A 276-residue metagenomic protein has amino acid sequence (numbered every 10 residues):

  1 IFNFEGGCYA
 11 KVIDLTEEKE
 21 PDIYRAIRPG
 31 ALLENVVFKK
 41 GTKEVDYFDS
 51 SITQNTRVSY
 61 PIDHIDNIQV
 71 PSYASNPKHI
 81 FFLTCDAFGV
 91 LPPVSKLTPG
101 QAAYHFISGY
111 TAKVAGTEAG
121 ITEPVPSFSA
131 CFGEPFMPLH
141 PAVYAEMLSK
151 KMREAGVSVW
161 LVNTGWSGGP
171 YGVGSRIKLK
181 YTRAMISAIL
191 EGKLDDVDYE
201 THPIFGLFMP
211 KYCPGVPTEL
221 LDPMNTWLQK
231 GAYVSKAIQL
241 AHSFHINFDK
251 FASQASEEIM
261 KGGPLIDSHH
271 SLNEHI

Functional and structural regions predicted by a protein language model:
I1-T226, A232, Q239, S243-I246: Glycine-rich, often acidic-flanked micro-motifs that create phosphate/phosphodiester-binding or positioning elements
Q101, F205, S253, E257-M260 (+1 more regions): Solvent-exposed, non-transmembrane amphipathic alpha-helical segments
G174-R176, D195, D267-I276: Terminal-proximal interaction/regulatory segments of ATP-powered molecular machines
K178, P217, Q254-I259, D267: Generic structural signal for alpha-helix starts
G192-D196, E200, E257-E258, G262-H269: N-terminal leader/transition segments
K230, A237-M260: C-terminal, well-folded lobe of enzymatic/effector domains
